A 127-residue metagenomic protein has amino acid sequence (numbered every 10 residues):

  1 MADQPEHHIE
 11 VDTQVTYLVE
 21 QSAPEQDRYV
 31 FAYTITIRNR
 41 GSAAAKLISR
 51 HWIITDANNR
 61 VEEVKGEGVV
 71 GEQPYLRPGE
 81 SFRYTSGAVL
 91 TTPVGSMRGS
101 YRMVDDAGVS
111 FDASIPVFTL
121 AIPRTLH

Functional and structural regions predicted by a protein language model:
M1-R28: Low-complexity, acidic Ser/Thr/Pro/Gly-rich terminal tails and inter-domain linkers that flank the onset of structured
R28-T34, M97-R98: Short, solvent-exposed loop/turn segments enriched in Ser/Thr/Gly
I37-G41: Asparagine-centered strand-capping/turn motif at beta-strand->loop junctions
A43-E62, M103: Short acidic, flexible loop segments centered on an aromatic residue
T55-N59, G71-S81, L120-H127: Short, surface-exposed linear segments at secondary-structure transitions and domain or protein termini
E62-V94: Intrinsically disordered, low-complexity Pro/Gly/Ser/Thr-rich segments with frequent PxxP/GP/PP motifs and embedded
V89-H127: Terminal connector regions
